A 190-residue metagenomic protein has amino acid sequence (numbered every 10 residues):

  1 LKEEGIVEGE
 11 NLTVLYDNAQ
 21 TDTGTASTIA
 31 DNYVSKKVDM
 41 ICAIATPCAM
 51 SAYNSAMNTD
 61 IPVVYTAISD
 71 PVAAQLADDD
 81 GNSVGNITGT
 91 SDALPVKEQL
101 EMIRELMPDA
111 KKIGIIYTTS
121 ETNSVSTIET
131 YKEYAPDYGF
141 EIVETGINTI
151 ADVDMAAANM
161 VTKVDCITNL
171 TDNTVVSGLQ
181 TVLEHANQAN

Functional and structural regions predicted by a protein language model:
L1-N190: Short hydrophobic alpha-helices and adjacent helix-cap/hinge residues
